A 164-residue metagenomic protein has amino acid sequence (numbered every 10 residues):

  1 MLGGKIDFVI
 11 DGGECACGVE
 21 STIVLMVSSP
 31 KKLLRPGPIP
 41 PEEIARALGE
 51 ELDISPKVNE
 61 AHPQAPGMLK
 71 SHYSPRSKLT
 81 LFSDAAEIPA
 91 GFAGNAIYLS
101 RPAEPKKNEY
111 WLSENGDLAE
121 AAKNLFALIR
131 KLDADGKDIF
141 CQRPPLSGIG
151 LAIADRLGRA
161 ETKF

Functional and structural regions predicted by a protein language model:
M1-F164: Active-site-adjacent structural elements in enzyme catalytic cores
